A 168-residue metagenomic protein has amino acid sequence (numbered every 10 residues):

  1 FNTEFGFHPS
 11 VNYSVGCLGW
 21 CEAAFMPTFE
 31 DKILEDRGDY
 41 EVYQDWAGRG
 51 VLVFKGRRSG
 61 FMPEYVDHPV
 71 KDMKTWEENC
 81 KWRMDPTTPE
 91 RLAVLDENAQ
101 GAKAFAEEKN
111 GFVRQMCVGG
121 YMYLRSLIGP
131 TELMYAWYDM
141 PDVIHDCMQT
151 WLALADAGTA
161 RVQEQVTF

Functional and structural regions predicted by a protein language model:
F1-F168: Catalytic cores of TIM-barrel enzymes
